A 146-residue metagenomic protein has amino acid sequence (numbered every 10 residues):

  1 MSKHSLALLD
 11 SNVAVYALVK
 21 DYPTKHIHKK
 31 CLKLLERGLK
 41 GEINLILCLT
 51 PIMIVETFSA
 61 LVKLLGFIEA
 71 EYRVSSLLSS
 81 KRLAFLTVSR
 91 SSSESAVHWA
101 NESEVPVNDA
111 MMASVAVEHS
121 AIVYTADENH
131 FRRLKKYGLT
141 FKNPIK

Functional and structural regions predicted by a protein language model:
M1-H4, A113, V117-K146: Acidic, PIN/NYN-like endoribonuclease modules and their adjacent C-terminal/linker elements
M1-L49, V62-Y72: Short, well-structured N-terminal submotif of metal-dependent ribonuclease cores
L9, C48-L49, T87, V107 (+1 more regions): Short beta-strand scaffold positions
V13-A14, M53, S92, M111-M112 (+1 more regions): Alpha-helix capping/helix-boundary segments
R37-G41, L77, W99, L134: Hydrophobic helix-cap positions at the C-terminus of alpha-helices in RecA-like/P-loop ATPase nucleotide-binding cores
E42-L47, R82-A84, E118-I122: Short active-site oxyanion
C48-I52, V74-E102: Acidic catalytic patch
F58-S59, V97: Amphipathic alpha-helical segments within well-ordered protein domains
